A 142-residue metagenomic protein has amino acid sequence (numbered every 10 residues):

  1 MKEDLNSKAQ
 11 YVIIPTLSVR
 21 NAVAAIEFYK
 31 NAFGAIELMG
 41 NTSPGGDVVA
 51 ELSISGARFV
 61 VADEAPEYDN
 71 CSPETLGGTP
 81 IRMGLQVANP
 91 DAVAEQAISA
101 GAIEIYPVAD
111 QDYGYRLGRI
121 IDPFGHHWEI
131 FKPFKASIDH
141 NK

Functional and structural regions predicted by a protein language model:
M1-T16, I26-I121, F131-K142: Vicinal oxygen chelate
R20-N21: Conserved beta-strand-loop-alpha-helix junction that forms the acyl-donor binding cleft
